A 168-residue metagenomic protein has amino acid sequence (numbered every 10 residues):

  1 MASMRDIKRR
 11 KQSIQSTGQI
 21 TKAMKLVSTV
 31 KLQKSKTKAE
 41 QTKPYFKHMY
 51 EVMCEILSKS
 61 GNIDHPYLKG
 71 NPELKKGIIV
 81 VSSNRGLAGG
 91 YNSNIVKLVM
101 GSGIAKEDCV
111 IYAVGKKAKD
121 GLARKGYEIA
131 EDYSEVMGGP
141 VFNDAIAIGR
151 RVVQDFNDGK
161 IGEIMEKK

Functional and structural regions predicted by a protein language model:
A2-K168: Conserved loop-to-helix interface motifs that mediate assembly, gating, or partner/ligand docking in ancient ring
